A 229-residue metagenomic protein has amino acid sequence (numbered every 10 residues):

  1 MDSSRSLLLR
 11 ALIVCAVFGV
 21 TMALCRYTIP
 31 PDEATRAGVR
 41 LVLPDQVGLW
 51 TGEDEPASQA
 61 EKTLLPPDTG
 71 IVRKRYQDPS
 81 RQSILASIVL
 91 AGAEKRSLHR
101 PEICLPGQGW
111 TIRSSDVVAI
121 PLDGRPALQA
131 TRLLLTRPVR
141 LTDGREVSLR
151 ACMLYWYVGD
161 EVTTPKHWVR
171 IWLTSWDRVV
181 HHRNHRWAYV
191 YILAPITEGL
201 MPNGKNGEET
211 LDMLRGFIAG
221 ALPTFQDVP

Functional and structural regions predicted by a protein language model:
M1-L7: Cytosolic-side transmembrane helix boundary signature
D2, L12-I13, R36-V39: Short acidic/polar alpha-helix capping motifs at helix-coil junctions
L9, A60-L64, P121, D143: Intrinsically disordered, low-complexity segments enriched in polar/charged residues with Gly/Pro, especially when
L9-C25: Hydrophobic membrane-insertion alpha-helices, especially the h-region of bacterial N-terminal signal peptides
I13-V17, L43, R183, L214: Active-site-proximal structural scaffolding
I29-V47: Alpha-helical transmembrane signal-anchor/signal-peptide segments
L43-K74: Short extracytoplasmic
Y76-F217, T224-P229: A cross-kingdom signal targeting lumenal/periplasmic-facing segments of multi-pass membrane and secretory-pathway
